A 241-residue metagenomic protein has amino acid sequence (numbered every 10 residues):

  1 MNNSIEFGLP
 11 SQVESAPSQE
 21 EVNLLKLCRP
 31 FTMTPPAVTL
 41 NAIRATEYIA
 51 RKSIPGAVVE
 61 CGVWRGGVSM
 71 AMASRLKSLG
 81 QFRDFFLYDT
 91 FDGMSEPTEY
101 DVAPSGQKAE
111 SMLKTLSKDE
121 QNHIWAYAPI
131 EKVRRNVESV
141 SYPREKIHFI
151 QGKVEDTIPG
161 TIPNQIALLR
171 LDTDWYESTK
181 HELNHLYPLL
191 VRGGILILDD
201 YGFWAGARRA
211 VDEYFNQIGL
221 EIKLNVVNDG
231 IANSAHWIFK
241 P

Functional and structural regions predicted by a protein language model:
M1-N2: Extracytoplasmic cell-surface/polysaccharide-interacting catalytic and binding patches
E6-P36, K52-P241: S-adenosylmethionine/decaboxylated-SAM
N41-S53: Conserved alpha-helix/loop element of class I SAM-dependent methyltransferases that forms part of the SAM/SAH-binding
